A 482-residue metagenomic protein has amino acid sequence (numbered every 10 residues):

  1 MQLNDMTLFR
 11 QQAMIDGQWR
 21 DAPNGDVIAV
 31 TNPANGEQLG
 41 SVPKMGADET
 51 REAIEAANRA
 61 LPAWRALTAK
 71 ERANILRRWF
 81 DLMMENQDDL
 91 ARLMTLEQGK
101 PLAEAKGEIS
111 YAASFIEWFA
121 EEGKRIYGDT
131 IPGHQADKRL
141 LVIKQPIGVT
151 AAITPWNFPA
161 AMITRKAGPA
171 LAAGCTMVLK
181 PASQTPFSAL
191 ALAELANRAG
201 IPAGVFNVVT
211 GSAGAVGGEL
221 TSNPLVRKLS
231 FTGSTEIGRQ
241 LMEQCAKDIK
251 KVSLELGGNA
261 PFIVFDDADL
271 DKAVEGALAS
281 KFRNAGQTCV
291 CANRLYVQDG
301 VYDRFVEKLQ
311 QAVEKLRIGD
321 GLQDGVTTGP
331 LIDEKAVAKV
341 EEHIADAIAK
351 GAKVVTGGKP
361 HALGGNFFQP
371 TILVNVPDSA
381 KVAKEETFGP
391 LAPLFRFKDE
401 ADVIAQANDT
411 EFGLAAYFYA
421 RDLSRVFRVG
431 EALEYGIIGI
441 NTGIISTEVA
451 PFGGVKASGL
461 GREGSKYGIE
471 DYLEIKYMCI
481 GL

Functional and structural regions predicted by a protein language model:
M1-A34: Hydrophobic face of amphipathic alpha-helices that form TPR/SEL1-like repeat modules and related alpha-solenoid
N35-S41, V226, I263, R317-I318 (+3 more regions): Conserved C-terminal structural/oligomerization subdomain of aldehyde/semialdehyde dehydrogenase
G36, R72, M94, I116 (+10 more regions): Residue-level signal for inorganic ion chemistry
E37-I126, D137: Glycine-rich loop-to-alpha-helix module at the N-terminal edge of alpha/beta enzyme cores
Q38-M45, A60-A66, A152, F262-F265 (+5 more regions): Short, well-ordered beta-strand elements within core beta-sheets of diverse protein domains
L61, R65, F80-Q87, A91 (+20 more regions): Structural signal for hydrophobic packing residues in well-ordered secondary-structure cores of soluble enzyme domains
G128-K272, F397: Rossmann-like NAD(P) dinucleotide-binding subdomain of oxidoreductase/dehydrogenase enzymes
E236-P377, I440: ALDH superfamily catalytic-core signature
